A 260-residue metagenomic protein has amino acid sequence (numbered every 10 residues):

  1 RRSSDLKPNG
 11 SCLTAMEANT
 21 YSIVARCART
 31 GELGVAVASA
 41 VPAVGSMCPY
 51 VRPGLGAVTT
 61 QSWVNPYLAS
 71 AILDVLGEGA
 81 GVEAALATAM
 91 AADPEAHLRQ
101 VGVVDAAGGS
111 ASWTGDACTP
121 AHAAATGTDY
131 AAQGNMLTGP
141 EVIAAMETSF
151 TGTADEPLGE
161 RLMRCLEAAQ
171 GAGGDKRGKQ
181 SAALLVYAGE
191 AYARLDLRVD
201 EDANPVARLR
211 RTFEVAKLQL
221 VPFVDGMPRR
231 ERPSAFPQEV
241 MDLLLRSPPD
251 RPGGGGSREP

Functional and structural regions predicted by a protein language model:
R1-S3: Short, small-residue-biased leader/transition segments that mark boundaries at the very start of proteins
L13-P260: N-terminal nucleophile
